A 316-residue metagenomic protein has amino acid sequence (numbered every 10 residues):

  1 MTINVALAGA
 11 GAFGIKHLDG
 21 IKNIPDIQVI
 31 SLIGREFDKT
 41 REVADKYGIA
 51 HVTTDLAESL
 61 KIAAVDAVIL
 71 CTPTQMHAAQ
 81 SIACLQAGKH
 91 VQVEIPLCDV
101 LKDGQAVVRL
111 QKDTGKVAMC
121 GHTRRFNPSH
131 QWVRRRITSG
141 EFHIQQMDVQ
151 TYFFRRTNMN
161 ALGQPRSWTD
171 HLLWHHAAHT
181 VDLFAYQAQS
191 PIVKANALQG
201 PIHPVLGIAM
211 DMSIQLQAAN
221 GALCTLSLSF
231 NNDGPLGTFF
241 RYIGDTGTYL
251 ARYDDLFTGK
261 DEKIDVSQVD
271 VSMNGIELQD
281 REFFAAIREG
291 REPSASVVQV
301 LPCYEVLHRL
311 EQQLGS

Functional and structural regions predicted by a protein language model:
M1, A67-L70, K116, A219 (+1 more regions): C-terminal helix-rich "cap/oligomerization" subdomain common to oxidoreductases
M1-Y47, A185: N-terminal Rossmann-like dinucleotide-binding module
Y47-V108: Beta-loop-alpha module in the N-terminal Rossmann-like domain of NAD(P)-dependent dehydrogenases, especially those
T53, V93, A118-C120, A251: Hydrophobic residues in well-ordered beta-strands that form the structural core
A106-T123, F142-M147: Rossmann-fold dehydrogenase core element
R124-L198, H203-P204: Predominantly a Rossmann-like dinucleotide-binding segment in NAD(P)-dependent oxidoreductases
H175, V181-D255, R281-R291: Contiguous beta-strand/loop segments that form the cofactor/metal-binding neighborhood of enzyme cores
A251, V269-R281, A295: Active-site loop of classical SDR/Rossmann-like NAD(P)-dependent oxidoreductases, centered on the catalytic Tyr-X3-Lys
